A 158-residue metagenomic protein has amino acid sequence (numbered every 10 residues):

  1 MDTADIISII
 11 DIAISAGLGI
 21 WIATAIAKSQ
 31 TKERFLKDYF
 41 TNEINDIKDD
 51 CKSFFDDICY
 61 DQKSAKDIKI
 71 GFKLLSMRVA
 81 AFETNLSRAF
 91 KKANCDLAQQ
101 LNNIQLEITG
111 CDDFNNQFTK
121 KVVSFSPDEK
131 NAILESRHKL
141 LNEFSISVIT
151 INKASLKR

Functional and structural regions predicted by a protein language model:
M1-T31: Membrane-embedded hydrophobic alpha-helical segments
W21-R158: Conserved non-transmembrane functional hotspots
